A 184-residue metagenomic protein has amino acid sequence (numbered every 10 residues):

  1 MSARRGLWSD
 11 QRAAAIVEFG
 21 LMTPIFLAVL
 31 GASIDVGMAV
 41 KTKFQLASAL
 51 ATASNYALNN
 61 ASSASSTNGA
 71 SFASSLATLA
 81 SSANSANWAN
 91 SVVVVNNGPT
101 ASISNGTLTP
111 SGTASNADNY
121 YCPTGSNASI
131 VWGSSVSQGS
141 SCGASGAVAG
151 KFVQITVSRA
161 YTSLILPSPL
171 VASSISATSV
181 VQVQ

Functional and structural regions predicted by a protein language model:
M1-A83: Alpha-helical assembly-interface signal, strongest on the long, hydrophobic N-terminal helix that forms
L27, S126, L170-A172: A generic alpha-helix propensity feature with a strong bias for hydrophobic helices
G31, D35, S141-C142, L164: Residue-level detector of alpha-helix boundaries and kinks
S54-A149, Q154-T156: Short amphipathic secondary-structure patches
F152-Q184: Low-complexity, S/T/G/P-rich flexible repeat/linker segments used as non-globular hinges and stalks within
